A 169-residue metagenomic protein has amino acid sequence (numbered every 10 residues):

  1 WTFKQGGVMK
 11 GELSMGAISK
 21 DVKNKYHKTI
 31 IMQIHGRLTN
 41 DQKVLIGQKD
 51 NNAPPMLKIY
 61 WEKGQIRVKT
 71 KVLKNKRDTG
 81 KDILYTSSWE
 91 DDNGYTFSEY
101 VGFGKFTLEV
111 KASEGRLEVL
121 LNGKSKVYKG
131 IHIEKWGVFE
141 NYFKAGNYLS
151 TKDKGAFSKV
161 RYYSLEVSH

Functional and structural regions predicted by a protein language model:
W1-N75: Secretory/extracellular carbohydrate-interaction modules and structurally similar beta-sandwich "look-alikes"
F3-Q5, S98-G102, K111: Short, contiguous, pocket-lining structural segments that sit at or immediately flank catalytic/ligand-binding sites
Q5-G7, A53-P55, G64, G104 (+2 more regions): Residues that flank catalytic or metal-binding motifs in active/ligand-binding sites
G6-V8, K20-N24, E99, G130-H169: Ligand-recognition surfaces built from glycine- and aromatic
M9-G11, G104-A112, L117-V119: Short tryptophan-centered beta-strand motifs in secreted/extracellular beta-sheet-rich domains of glycan-recognition
K71-T107: Short, aromatic/His-centered strand-loop micro-motif at the edge of beta-sheets
L120-K124: Short strand-turn-strand beta-turns centered on an Asx-Gly dipeptide
K126-Y128: Short, isolated positions in well-ordered beta-strands
